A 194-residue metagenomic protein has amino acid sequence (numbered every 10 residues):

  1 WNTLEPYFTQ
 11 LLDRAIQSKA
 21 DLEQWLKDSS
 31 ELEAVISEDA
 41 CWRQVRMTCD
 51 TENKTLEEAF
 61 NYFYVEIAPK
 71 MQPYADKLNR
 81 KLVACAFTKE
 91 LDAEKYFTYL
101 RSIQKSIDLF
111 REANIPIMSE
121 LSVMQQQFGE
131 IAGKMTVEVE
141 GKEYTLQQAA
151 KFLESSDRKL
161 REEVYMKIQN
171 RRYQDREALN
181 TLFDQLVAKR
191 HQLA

Functional and structural regions predicted by a protein language model:
W1-A194: A well-structured
